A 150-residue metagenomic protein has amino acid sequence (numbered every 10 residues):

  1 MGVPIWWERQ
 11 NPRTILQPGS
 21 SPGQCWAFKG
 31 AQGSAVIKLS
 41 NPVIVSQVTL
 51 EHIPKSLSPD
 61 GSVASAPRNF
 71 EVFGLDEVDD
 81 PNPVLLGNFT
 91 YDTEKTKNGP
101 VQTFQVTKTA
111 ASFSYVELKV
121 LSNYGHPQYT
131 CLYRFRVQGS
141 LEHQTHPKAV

Functional and structural regions predicted by a protein language model:
M1-E8: Predominantly extracellular/luminal regions of secreted and cell-surface proteins, especially disulfide-bonded
E8, L16-Q24, F28-S34, L57-V150: Trp- and acidic/polar-enriched beta-sheet ligand-binding modules for extracellular glycan and matrix recognition
G30-G33, S40-H52, A111-S114: Extended extracellular/luminal ectodomain segments enriched in beta-structured repeat modules
